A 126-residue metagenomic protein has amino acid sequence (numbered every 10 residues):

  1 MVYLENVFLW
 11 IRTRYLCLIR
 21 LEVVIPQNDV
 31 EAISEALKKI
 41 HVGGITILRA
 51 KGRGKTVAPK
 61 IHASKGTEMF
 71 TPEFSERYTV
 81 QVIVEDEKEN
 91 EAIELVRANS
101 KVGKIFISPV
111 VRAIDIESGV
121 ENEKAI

Functional and structural regions predicted by a protein language model:
V2-I126: Positively charged, small/polar-rich N-terminal and surface patches that mediate targeting and assembly and bind
